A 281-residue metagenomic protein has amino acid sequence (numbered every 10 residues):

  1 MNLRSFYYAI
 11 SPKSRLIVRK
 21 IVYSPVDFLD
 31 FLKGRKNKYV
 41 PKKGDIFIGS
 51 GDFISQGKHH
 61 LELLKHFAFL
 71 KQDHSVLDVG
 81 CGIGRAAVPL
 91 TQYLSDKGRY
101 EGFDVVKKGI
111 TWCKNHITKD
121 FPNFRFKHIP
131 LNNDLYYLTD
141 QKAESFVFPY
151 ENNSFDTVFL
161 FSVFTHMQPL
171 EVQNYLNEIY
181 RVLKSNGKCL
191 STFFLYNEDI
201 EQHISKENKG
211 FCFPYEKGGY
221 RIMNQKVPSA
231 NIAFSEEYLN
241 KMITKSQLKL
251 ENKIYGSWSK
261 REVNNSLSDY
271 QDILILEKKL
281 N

Functional and structural regions predicted by a protein language model:
R4-F67, I83-L90, E101-V147, K188-N281: Class I (Rossmann-like) S-adenosyl-L-methionine-dependent methyltransferase catalytic domain, capturing the SAM-binding
D73-G82, E101: Conserved class I S-adenosyl-L-methionine
S75, R99, S154-D156: Structural signature of beta-strand start/N-cap positions in the alpha/beta core of ABC transporter nucleotide-binding
D96-K97, L183-C189: Short glycine-dipeptide loop
F159: A conserved beta-strand element that flanks and buttresses the S-adenosyl-L-methionine
S162-V163: Short catalytic micro-motifs in class I SAM-dependent methyltransferases
Q168-P169: Helix-capping/helix-break motifs at membrane-protein junctions, especially on the cytosolic side just before or after
Q173-S185: A short glycine-rich, Lys/Arg-flanked "PGG" loop and its adjoining helix->strand segment in the class I
